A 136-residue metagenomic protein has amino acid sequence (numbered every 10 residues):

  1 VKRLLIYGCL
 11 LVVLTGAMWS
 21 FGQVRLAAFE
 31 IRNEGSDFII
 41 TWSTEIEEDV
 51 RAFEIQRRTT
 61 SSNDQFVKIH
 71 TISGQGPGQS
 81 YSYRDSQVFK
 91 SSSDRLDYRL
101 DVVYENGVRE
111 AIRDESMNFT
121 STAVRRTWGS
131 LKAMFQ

Functional and structural regions predicted by a protein language model:
L4, A17-F135: Short, compositionally biased serine/threonine- and acidic-rich segments at solvent-exposed termini, linkers, or domain
Y7-G16: Bacterial N-terminal signal peptides
C9, F135-Q136: Generic secondary-structure transition motif, activating predominantly at the C-termini of alpha-helices
